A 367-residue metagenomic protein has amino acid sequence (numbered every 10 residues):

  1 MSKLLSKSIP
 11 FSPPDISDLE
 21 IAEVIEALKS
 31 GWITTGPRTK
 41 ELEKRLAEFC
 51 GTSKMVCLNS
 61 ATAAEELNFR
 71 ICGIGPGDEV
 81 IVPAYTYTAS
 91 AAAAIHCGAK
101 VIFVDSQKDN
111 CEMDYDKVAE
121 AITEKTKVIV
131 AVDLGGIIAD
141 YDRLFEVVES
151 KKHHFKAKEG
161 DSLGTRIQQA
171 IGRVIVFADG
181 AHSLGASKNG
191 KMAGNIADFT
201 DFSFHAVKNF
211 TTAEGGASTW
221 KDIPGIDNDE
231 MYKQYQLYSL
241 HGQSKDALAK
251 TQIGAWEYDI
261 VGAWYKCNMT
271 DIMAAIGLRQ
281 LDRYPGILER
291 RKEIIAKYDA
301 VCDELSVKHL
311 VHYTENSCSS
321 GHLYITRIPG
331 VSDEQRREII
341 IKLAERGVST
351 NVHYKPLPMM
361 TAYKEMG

Functional and structural regions predicted by a protein language model:
M1-I33, P37, D259-V261: N-terminal "arm"/small-domain region of PLP-dependent enzymes with the aminotransferase-like
W32-E79, A93-C97, F103-V104, K152 (+3 more regions): Phosphate-binding glycine-rich loop
K40-K44, T52-S53, V128-V132, I137 (+3 more regions): PLP-dependent aminotransferase class I/II
N68-V130, L343: Conserved PLP-anchoring active-site segment centered on the Schiff-base-forming lysine
D109-T212, D222-P224: Active-site phosphate-binding strand-loop segment of PLP-dependent enzymes
D201-F202, F210-T211, G216-T219, C267 (+2 more regions): Short glycine- and hydrophobic/aromatic-rich loop-to-beta-strand nucleating segment in the catalytic cores
